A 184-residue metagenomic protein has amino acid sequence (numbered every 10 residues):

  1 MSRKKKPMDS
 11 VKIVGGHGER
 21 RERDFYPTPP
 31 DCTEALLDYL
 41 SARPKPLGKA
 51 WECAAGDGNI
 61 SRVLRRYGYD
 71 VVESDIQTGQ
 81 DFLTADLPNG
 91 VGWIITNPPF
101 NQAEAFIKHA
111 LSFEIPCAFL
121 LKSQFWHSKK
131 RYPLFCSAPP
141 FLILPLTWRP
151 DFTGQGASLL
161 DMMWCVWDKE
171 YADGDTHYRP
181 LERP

Functional and structural regions predicted by a protein language model:
M1-P184: Class I S-adenosyl-L-methionine-dependent methyltransferase catalytic core
